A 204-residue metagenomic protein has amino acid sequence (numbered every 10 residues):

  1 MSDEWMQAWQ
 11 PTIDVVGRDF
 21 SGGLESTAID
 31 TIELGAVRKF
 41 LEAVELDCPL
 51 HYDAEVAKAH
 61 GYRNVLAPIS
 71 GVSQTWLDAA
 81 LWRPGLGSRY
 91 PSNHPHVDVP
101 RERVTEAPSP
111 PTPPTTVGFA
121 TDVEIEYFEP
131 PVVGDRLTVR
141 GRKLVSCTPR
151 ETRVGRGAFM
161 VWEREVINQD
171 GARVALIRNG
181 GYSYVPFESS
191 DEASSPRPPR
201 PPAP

Functional and structural regions predicted by a protein language model:
M1-E25, F119-P204: HotDog/MaoC-like acyl-thioester-processing domains
S2-D122, S190-P204: Hot-dog-fold acyl-thioester-processing enzymes
